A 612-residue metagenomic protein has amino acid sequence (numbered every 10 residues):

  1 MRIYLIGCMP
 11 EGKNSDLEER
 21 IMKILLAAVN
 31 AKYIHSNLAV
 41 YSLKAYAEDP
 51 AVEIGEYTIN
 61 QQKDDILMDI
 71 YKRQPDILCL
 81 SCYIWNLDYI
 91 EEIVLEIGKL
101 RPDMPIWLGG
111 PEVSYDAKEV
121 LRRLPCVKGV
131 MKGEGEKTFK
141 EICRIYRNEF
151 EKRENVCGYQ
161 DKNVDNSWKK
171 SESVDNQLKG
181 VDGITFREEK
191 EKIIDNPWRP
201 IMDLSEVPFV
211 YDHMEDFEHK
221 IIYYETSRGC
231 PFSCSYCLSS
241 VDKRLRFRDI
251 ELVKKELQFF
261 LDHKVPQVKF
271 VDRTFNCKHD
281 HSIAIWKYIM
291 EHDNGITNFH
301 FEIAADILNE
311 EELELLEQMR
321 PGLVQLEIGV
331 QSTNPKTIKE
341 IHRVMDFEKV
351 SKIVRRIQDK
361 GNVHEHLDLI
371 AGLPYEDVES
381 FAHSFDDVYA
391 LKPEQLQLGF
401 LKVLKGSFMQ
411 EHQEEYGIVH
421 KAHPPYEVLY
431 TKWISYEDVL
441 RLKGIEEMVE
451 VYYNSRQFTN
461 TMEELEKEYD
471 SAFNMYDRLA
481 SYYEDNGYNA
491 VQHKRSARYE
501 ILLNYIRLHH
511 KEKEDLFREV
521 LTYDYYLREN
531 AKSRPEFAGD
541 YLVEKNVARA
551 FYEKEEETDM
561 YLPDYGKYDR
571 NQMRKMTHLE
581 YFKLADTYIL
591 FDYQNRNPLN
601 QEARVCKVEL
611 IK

Functional and structural regions predicted by a protein language model:
R2-A27, E48-D49, K63, D76 (+2 more regions): Radical SAM enzyme core and accessory elements
L5-G12, D16, R20-K23, A39 (+2 more regions): Glycine-rich beta-alpha loop elements in corrinoid/cobalamin-binding modules across cobalamin-dependent enzymes
P10, S205-D359: Radical SAM [4Fe-4S] cluster-binding motif and immediate context
E11, M22-I24, V181, T185-T226 (+2 more regions): N-terminal [4Fe-4S]-dependent radical SAM core
Y33-A39: Short N-terminal binding/cap micro-motifs at the start of the first secondary-structure element
Q74-L78, V265, P393-E394: Proline-aspartate-enriched helix->loop->beta-strand connector
H279, E291-N294, H300-I307, E311-M475: A structural motif corresponding to the C-terminal lobe/cap of the Radical SAM core domain
